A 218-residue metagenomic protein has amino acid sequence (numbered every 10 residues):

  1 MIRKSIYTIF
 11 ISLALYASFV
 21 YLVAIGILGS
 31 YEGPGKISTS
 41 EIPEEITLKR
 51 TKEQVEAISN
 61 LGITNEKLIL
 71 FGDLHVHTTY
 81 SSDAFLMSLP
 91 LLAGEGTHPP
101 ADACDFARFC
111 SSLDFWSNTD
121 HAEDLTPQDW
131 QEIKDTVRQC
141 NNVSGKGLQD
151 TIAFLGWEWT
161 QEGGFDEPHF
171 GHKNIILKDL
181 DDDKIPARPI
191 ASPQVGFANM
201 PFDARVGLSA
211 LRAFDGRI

Functional and structural regions predicted by a protein language model:
K4-S12, Y16-I218: Extended, charged catalytic domains and RNA/DNA-binding interfaces, predominantly in divalent-metal-using enzymes
